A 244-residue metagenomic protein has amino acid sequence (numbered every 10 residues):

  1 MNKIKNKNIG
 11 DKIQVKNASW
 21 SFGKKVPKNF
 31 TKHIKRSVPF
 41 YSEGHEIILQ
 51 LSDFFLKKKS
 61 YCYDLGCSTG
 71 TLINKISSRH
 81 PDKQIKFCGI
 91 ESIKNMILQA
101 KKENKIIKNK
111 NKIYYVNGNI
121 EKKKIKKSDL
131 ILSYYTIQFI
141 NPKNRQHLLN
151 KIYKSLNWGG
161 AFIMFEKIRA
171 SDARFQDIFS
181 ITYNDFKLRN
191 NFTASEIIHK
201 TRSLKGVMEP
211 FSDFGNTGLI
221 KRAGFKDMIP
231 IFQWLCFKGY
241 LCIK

Functional and structural regions predicted by a protein language model:
M1-N29: N-terminal, positively charged/glycine-rich alpha-helical extensions of SAM-dependent methyltransferases
F40-K58: Conserved alpha-helix/loop element of class I SAM-dependent methyltransferases that forms part of the SAM/SAH-binding
K59-S68: Conserved class I S-adenosyl-L-methionine
Y63, I73-E121: Class I SAM-dependent methyltransferase SAM/SAH-binding core
L132: A conserved beta-strand element that flanks and buttresses the S-adenosyl-L-methionine
Q146-W158: A short glycine-rich, Lys/Arg-flanked "PGG" loop and its adjoining helix->strand segment in the class I
G159-K167: Conserved beta-strand signature within the Rossmann-like core of class I S-adenosyl-L-methionine
I168-R222: C-terminal alpha-helical "lid/dimerization" subdomain adjacent to the S-adenosyl-L-methionine
